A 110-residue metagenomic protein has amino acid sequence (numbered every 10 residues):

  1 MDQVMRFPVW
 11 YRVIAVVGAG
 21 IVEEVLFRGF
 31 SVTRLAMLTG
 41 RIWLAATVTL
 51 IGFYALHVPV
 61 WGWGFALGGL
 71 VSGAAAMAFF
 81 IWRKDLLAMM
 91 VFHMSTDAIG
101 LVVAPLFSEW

Functional and structural regions predicted by a protein language model:
M1-W110: Transmembrane helix-loop-helix hairpins at the membrane interface of multi-pass integral membrane proteins
